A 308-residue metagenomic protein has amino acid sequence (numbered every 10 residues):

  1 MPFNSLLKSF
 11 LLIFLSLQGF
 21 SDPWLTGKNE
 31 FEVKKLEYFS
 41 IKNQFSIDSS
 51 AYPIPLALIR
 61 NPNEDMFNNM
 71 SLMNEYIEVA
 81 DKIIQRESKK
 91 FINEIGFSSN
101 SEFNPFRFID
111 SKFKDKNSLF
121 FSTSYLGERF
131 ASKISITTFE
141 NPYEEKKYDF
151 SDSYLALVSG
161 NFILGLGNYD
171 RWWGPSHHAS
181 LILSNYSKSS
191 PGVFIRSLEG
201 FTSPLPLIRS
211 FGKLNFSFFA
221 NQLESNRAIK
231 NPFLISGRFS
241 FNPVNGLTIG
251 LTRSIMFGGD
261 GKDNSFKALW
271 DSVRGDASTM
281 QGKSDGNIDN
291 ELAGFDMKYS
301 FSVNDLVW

Functional and structural regions predicted by a protein language model:
F14-G19: N-terminal signal peptide c-region/cleavage motif recognized by signal peptidases
L25, D48-S50, V79-I92, L126-S132 (+4 more regions): Short loop/turn motifs that connect adjacent beta-strands in outer-membrane beta-barrel proteins
T26-L36, I77-I136, L164, L214-F218: Transmembrane beta-strand segments of Gram-negative outer membrane beta-barrel proteins
D48-S49, F106-K112, E140-E144, L181-S184 (+2 more regions): Outer-membrane beta-barrel domain signature
S99-P105, G127-R129, I136-P142, S159-N161 (+5 more regions): Transmembrane beta-strands of outer-membrane beta-barrel pores
F113, S132-L157, G174-Y186: Surface-exposed loop and membrane-interface regions of Gram-negative outer-membrane beta-barrel proteins
F113-L119, K146-S153, Y186-R196, N231-I235 (+1 more regions): Residues that define the transmembrane beta-barrel architecture of outer-membrane proteins
W172, G192-W308: Signature for the C-terminal beta-barrel architecture of outer-membrane proteins
